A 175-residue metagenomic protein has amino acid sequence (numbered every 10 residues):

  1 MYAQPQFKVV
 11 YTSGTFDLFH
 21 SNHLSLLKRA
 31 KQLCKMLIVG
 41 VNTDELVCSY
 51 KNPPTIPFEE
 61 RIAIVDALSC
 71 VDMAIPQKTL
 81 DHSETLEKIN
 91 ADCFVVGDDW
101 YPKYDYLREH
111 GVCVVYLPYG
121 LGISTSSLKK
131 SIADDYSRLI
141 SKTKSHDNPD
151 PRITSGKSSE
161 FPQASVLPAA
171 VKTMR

Functional and structural regions predicted by a protein language model:
M1-R175: Nucleotidyltransferase catalytic core that binds NTPs
